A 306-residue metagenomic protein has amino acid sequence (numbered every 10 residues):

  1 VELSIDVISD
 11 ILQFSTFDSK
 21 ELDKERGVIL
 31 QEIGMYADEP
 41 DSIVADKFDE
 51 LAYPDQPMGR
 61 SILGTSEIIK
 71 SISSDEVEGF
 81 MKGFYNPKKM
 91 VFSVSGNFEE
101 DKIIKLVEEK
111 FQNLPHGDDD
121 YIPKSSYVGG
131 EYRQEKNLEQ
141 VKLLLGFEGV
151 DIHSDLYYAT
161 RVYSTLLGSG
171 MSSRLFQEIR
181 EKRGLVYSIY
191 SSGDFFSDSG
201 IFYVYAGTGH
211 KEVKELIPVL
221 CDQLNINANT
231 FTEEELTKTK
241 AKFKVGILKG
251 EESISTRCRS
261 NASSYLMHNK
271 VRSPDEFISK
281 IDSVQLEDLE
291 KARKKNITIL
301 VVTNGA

Functional and structural regions predicted by a protein language model:
V1-D118, R133, V150-D151, E181-A306: Charge-rich, well-structured scaffold segments of protease-associated domains
S4, L166-L185: M16/MPP (pitrilysin/insulinase) zinc-metallopeptidase core fold and M16-derived inactive scaffolds
G117-R174, T303-G305: His/Glu-based metal-binding/catalytic segments typifying zinc-dependent metallopeptidases
